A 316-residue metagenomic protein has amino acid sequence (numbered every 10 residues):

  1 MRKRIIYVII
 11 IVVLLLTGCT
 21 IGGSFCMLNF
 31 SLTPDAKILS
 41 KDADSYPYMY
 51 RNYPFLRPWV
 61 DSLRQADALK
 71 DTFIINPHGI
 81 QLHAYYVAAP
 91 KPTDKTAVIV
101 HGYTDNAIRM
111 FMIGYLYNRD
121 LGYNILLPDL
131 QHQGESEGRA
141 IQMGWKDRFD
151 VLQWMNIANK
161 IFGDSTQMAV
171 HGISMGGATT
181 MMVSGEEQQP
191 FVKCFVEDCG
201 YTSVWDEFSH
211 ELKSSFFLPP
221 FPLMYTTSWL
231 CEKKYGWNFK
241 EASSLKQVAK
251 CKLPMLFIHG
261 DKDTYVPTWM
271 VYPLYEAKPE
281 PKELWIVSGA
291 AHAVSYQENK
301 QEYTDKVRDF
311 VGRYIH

Functional and structural regions predicted by a protein language model:
L15-I75: An N-terminal hydrophobic leader/cap segment in hydrolases
Y103-Y117: The serine-hydrolase catalytic nucleophile loop
I113, S244, L253, P267-E276: Short alpha-helix in the alpha/beta-hydrolase fold that links the catalytic acid
Y117-E137: Conserved alpha/beta-hydrolase
I141-F162: Alpha/beta-hydrolase active-site loop
M182-W237: Hydrolase active-site cap/lid region
K250-K252, F257-H259, D263: Short beta-strand/loop motif that positions the catalytic acidic residue of the alpha/beta-hydrolase fold
E298-H316: Catalytic active-site module of serine/aspartate enzymes centered on a nucleophile-bearing elbow/loop
